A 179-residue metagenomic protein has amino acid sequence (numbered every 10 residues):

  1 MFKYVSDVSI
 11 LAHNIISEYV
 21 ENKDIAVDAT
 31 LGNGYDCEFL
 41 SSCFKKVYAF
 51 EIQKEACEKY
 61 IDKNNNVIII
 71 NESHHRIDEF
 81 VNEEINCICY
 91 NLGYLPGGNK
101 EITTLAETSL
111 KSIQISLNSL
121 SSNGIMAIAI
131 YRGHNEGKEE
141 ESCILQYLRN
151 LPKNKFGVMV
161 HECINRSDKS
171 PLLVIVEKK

Functional and structural regions predicted by a protein language model:
M1-D24, Y35: S-adenosyl-L-methionine
E21, L120-S122: Helix-to-beta-strand junctions that scaffold the AdoMet/dcAdoMet cofactor pocket in Class I SAM-dependent enzymes
N33-K45: Conserved SAM-binding loop of SAM-dependent methyltransferases across substrates and taxa, primarily the Class I
K46-E51: Conserved SAM-binding motif I beta-strand of class I
E55-N82: S-adenosyl-L-methionine
G93-S112: Mobile active-site "lid"/loop adjacent to the S-adenosyl-L-methionine
N123-I130: Conserved beta-strand signature within the Rossmann-like core of class I S-adenosyl-L-methionine
G137-K179: Class I S-adenosyl-L-methionine
